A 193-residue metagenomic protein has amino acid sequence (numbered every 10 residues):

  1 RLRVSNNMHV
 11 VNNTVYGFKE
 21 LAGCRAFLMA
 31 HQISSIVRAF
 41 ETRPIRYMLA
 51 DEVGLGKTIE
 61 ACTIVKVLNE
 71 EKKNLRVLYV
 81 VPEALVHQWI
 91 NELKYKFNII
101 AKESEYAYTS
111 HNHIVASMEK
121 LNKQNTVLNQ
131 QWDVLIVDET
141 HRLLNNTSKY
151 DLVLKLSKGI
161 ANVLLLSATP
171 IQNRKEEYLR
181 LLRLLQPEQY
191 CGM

Functional and structural regions predicted by a protein language model:
R1-Y47, M118-E119, D133: Charged, low-complexity
R38-I45, T58-K73, L156, L185: Walker A/P-loop NTP-binding motif
R43-M48, L75-V77, N112, A161-N162: Pre-Walker A (Motif I) flank of P-loop NTPase domains
E52-V53, E119, E139-H141, A168-P170: Conserved Walker B
T58-T63, K73-F97, Q172-Y178: Conserved Walker A/P-loop ATP-binding site and its immediately adjacent core in helicase/helicase-like ATPase domains
N98-N122: Inter-Walker segment of RecA-like/P-loop motor cores
H113-L156: Conserved RecA-like ASCE ATPase "motif II neighborhood" in helicase/translocase motors
V134, D151-M193: Conserved P-loop NTPase motor "coupling/switch" region that bridges the ATPase
